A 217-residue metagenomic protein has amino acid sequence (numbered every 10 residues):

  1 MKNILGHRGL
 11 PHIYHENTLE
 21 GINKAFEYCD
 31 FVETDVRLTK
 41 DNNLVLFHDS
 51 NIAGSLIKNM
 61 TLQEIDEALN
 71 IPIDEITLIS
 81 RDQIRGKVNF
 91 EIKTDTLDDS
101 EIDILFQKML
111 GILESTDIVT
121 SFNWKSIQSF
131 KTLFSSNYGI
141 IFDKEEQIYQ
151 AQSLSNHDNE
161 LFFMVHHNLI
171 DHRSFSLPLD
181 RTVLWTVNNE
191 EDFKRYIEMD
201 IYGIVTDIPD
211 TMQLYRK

Functional and structural regions predicted by a protein language model:
M1-K217: Phosphate-group recognition and catalysis centered on beta-loop-alpha active-site segments
